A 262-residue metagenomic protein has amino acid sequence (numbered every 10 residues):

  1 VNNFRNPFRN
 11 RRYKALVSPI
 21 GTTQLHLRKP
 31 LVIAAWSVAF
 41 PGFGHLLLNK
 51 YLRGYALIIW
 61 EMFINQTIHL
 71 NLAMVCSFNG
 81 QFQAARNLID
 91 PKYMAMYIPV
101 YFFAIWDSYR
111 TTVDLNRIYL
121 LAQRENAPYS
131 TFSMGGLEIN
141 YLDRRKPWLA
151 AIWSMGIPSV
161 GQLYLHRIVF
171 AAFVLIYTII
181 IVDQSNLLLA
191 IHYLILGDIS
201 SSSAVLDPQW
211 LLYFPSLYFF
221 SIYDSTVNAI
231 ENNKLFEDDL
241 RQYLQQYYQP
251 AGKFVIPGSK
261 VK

Functional and structural regions predicted by a protein language model:
N2-A34, L57-W153, V174-K262: Transmembrane helix recognition focused on a "late"/terminal membrane span
S37-G42, W153-S159: Hydrophobic, membrane-inserted alpha-helices
F40-I68: Cytosolic-side membrane-entry/anchor segment at the start of a transmembrane helix
G54-Y55, F170-A172: Solenoid-repeat scaffolds in large eukaryotic assemblies
